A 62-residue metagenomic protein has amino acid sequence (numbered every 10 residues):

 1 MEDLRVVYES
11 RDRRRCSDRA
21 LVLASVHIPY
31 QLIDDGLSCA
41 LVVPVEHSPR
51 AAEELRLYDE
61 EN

Functional and structural regions predicted by a protein language model:
M1-N62: Soluble N-terminal domains of membrane-associated systems
